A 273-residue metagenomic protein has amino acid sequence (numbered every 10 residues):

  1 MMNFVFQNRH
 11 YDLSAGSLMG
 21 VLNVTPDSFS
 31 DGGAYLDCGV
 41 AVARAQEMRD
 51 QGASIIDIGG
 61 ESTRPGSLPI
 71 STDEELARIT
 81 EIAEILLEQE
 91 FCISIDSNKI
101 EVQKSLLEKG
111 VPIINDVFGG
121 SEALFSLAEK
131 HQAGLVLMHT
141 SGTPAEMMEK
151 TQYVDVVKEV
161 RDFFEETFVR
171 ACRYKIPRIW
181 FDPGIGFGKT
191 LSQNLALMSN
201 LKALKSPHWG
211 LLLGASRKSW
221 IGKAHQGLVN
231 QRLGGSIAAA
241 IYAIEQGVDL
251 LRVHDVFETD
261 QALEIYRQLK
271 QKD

Functional and structural regions predicted by a protein language model:
M1-A15: SAM-dependent methyltransferases
F6-Q7, S30-G39, A43-R44, T63-E81 (+7 more regions): Active-site-adjacent loop and "lid" segments of alpha/beta metabolic enzymes
G16-M19, G134, R178, G210: Structural motif
G16-M19, L36-A43, E47, Q51: N-terminal structural segment of carbohydrate-active enzymes
P26: Catalytic-pocket segment enriched in acidic/His residues
A43-G59, Q246-G247: Catalytic domains of carbohydrate-active enzymes, especially glycoside hydrolases
